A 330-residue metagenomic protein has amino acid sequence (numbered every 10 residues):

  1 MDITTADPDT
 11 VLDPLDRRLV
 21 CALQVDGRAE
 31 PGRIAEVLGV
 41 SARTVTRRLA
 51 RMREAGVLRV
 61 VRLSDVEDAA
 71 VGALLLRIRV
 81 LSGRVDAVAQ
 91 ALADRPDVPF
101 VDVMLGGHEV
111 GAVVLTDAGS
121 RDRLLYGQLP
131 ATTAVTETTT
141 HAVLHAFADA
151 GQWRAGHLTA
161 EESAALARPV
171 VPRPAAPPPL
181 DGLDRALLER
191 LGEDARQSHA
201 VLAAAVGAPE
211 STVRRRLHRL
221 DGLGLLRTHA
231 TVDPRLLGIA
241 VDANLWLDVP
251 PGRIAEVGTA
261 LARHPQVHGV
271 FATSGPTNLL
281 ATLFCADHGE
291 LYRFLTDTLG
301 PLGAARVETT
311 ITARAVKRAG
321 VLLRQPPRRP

Functional and structural regions predicted by a protein language model:
M1-P330: A compositional/biophysical signature of low hydrophobicity enriched in polar/charged and small residues
